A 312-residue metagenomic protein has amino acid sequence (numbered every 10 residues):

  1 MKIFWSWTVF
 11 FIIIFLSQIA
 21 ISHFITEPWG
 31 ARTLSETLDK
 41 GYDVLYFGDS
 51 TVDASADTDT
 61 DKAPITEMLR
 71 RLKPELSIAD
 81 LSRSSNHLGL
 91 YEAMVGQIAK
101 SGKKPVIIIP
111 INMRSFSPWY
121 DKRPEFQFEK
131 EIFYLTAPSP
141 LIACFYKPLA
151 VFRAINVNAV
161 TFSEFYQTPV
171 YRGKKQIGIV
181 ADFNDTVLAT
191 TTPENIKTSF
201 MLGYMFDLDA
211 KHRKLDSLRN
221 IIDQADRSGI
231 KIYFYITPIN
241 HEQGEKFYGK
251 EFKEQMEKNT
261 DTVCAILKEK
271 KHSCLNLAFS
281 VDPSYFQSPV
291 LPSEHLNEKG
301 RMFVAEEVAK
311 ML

Functional and structural regions predicted by a protein language model:
M1-D43, G102: N-terminal secretory targeting modules
L45-G48: Short hydrophobic beta-strand that contains or immediately precedes a catalytic carboxylate
T51-P140: Membrane-embedded segments
K62-I65, E92, K211-R219, F252-V263: Well-ordered, non-membrane alpha-helical segments in soluble/globular domains
P124-S228: Secreted/periplasmic serine-hydrolase-like ester/acetyl group-modifying domain
I222-E251: Active-site segments of SGNH/GDSL-like serine hydrolases that catalyze O-acetyl group transfer/hydrolysis on lipids
E242-L275: Substrate-gating cap/lid alpha-helix
P289-L312: Histidine-centered active-site loop/cap adjacent to the catalytic His in serine esterases/O-acetyl transfer systems
